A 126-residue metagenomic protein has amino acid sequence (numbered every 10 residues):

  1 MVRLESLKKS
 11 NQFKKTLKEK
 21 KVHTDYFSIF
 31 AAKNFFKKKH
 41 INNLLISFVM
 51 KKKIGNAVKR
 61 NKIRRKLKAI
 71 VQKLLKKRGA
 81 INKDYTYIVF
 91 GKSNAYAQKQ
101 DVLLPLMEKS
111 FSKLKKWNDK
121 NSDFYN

Functional and structural regions predicted by a protein language model:
M1-N126: Positively charged, solvent-exposed patches that mediate nucleic-acid binding
